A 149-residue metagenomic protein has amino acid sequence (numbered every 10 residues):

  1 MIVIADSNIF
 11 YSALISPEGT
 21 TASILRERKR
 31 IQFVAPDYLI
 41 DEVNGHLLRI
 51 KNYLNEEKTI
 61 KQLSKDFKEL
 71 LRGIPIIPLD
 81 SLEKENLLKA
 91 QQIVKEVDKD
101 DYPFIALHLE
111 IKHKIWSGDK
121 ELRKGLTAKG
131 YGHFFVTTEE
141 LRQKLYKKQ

Functional and structural regions predicted by a protein language model:
M1-A35: Short, well-structured N-terminal submotif of metal-dependent ribonuclease cores
A5-D6, S117-D119: Short His-Asn-centered micro-motif
I9-F10, L39, F104, E121-L122: Alpha-helix capping/helix-boundary segments
T20-S23, K51, G132-F134: Glycine-rich, phosphate-binding/catalytic loops in enzymes
R28, D37-L88: PIN-domain endoribonuclease scaffold, especially VapC-family toxins
L48, Q91-E96, Y146-Q149: Short, surface-exposed amphipathic charged segments that create phosphate/polyanion-binding patches used for binding
P75-W116: Active-site neighborhoods of divalent-metal-dependent phosphate/nucleic-acid chemistry enzymes
E110, K114, K120-Q149: Acidic, PIN/NYN-like endoribonuclease modules and their adjacent C-terminal/linker elements
